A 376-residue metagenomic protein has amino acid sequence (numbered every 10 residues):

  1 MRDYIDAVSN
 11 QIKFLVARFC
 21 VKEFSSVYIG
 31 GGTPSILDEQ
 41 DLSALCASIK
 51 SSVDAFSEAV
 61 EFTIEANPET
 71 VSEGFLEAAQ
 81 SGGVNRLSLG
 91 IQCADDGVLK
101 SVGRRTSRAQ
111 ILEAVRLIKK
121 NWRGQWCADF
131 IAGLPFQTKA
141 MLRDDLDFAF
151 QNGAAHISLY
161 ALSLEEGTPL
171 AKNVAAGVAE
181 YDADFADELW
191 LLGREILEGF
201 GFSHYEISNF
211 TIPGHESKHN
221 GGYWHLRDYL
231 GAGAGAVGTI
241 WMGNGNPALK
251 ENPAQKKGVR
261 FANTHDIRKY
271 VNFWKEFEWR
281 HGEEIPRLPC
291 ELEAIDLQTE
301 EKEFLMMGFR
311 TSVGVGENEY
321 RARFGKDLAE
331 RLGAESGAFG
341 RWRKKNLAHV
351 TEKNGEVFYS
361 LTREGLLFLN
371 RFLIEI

Functional and structural regions predicted by a protein language model:
M1-R18, K22-A329: C-terminal scaffold of the Radical SAM
E317, V350, L369: Short active-site-adjacent structural elements
D327-K344: Short amphipathic alpha-helical interaction segments
R343-N354: A short, conserved structural fragment
G355-T362: Minor-groove-contacting beta-hairpin "wing" of winged helix-turn-helix DNA-binding domains
R363-I376: Short, amphipathic alpha-helical interaction segments positioned at domain boundaries
